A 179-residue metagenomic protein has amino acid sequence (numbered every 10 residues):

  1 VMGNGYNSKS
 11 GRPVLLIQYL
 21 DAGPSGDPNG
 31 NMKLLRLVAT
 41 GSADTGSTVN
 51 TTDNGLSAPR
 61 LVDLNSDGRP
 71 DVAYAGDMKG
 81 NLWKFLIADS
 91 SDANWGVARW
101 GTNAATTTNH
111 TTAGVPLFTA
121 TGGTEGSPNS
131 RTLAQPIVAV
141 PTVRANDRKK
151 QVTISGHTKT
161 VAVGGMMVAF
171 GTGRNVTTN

Functional and structural regions predicted by a protein language model:
V1-N179: Beta-propeller fold recognition
